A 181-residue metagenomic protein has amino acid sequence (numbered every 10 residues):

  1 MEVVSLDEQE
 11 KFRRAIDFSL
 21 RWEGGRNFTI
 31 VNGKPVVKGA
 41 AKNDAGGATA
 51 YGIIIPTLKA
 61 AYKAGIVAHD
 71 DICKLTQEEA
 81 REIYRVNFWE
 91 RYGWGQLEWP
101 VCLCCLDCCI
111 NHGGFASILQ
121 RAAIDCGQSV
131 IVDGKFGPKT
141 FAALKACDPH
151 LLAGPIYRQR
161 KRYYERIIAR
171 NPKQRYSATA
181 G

Functional and structural regions predicted by a protein language model:
M1-G181: Cell-wall polysaccharide-cleaving catalytic domain and substrate-binding groove, primarily in peptidoglycan/chitin
